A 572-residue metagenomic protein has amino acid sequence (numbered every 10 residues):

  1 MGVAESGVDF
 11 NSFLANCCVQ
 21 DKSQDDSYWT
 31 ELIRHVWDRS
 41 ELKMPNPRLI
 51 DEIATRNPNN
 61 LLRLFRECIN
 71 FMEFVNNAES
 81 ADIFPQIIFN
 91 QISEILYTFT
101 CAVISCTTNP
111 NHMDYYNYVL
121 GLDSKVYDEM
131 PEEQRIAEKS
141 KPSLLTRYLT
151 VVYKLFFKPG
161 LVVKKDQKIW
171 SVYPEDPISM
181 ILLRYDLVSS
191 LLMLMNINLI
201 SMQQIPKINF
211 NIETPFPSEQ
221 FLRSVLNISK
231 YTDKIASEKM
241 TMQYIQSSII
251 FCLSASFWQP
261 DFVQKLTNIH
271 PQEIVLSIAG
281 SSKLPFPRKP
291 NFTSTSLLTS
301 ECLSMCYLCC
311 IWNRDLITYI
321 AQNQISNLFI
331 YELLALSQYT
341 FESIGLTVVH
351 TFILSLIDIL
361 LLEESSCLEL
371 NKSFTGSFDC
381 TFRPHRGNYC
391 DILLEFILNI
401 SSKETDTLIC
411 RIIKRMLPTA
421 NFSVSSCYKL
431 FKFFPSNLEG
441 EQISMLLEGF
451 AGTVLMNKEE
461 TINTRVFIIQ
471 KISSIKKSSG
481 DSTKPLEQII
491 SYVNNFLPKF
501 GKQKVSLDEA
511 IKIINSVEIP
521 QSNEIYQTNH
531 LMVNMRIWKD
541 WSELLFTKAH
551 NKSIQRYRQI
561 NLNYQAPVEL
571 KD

Functional and structural regions predicted by a protein language model:
G2-S247: Long amphipathic alpha-helical scaffold regions
V3-G7, D21-W29, R39-L42, I53-L61 (+20 more regions): Helix-start/N-cap signature of alpha-helical segments
N57-E67, A137-K154, P217-S229, P260-K414 (+2 more regions): Alpha-solenoid helical repeat scaffolds
V75, A102, C106, L155 (+14 more regions): Generic recognition of well-structured, leucine-rich alpha-helical segments and adjacent helix-turn regions within
V75-I83, T232-T241, Q246, T267-I269 (+6 more regions): N-terminal leader/presequence segments that precede the conserved core
I95-V103, E175, L187-N198, S248-F257 (+5 more regions): Hydrophobic residues within the alpha-helices of tandem HEAT/HEAT-like
I104-Y115, N196-Q204, F257-D261, R314-Y319 (+3 more regions): Short, solvent-exposed secondary-structure capping/transition elements
Y331-S337, F341-D572: Eukaryotic scaffolding regions of large macromolecular assemblies
